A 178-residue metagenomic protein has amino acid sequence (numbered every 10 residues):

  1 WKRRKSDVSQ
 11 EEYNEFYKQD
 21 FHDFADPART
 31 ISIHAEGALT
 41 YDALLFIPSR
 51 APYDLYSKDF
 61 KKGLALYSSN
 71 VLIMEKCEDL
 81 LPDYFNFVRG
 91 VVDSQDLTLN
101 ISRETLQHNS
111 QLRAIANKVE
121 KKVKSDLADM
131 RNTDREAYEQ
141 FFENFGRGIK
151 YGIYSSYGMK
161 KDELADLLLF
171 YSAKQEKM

Functional and structural regions predicted by a protein language model:
W1-M178: Conserved GHKL (Bergerat-fold) ATPase module
